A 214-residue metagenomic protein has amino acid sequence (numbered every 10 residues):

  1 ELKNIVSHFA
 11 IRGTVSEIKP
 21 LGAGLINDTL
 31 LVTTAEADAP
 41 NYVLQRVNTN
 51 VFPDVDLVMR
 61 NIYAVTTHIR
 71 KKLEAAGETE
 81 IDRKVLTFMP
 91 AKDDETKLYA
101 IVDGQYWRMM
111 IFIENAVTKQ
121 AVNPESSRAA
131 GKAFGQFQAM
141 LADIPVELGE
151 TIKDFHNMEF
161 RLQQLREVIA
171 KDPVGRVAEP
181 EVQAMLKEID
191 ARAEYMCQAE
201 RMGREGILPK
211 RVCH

Functional and structural regions predicted by a protein language model:
E1-K19, I69: Juxta-kinase regulatory segment immediately upstream of eukaryotic protein kinase catalytic domains
N4-I5, D28-L31, N61-H68: Residue-level detector of alpha-helical secondary structure
I11-A35: ATP-binding glycine-rich phosphate-binding loop
T14, L25-D28, P40, V58-I62: Short N-terminal amphipathic alpha-helix/helix-capping patch enriched in small hydrophobics with frequent Ser/Thr
K19-A23, Q45-R46, F52-D56, I113-R128 (+1 more regions): ATP-dependent phospho-/nucleotidyl transfer catalytic cores
T29-L31, W107-M109, V212: Conserved hydrophobic/aromatic beta-strand scaffold that supports enzyme active sites
V32-T34, M110, I189: Short beta-strand element of the conserved SAM-dependent methyltransferase core
A37-N61, T67-L148: ATP-binding pocket architecture of kinase catalytic cores
